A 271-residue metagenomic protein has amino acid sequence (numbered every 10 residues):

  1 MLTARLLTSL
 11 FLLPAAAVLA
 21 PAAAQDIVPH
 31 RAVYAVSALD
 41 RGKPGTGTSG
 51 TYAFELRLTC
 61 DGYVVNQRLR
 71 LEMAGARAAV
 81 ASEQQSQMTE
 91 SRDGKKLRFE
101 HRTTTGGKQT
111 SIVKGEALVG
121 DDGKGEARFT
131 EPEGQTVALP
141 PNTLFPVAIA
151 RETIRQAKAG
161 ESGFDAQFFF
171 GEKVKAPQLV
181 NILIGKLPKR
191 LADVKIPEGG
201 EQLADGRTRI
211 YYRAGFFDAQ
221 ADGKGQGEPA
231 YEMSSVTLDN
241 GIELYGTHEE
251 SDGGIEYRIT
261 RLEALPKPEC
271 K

Functional and structural regions predicted by a protein language model:
M1-L6: Positively charged n-region of N-terminal signal peptides that target proteins for export
T8-A17: Bacterial N-terminal signal peptides
A22-A79: N-terminal cleavable signal peptides for secretion/export
A24-V28, E55-V64, T89-K95, L203-G206 (+1 more regions): A short, structured loop/turn motif at beta-sheet edges
A32-Y34, G50-Y52, V65-Q67, Q84-S86 (+3 more regions): Hydrophobic residues positioned within well-ordered beta-strands of beta-sheet architectures
G47-Y52, A81-Q85, Q109-V113, E228-E232: Short, surface-exposed coil-to-beta transition loops
Q67-D121: Hydrophobic/aromatic-rich structural module bridging two neighboring secondary-structure elements via a short loop
R102-K271: Mature, soluble, non-transmembrane domains
